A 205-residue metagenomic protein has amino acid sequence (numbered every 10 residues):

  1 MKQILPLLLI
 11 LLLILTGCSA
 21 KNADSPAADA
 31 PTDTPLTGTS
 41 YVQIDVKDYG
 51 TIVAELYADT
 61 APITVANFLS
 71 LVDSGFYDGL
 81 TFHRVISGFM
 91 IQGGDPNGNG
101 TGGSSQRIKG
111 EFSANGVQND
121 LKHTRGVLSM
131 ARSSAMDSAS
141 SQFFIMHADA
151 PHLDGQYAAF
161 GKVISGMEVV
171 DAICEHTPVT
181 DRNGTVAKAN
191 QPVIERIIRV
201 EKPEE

Functional and structural regions predicted by a protein language model:
K2-I10: Sec-dependent signal peptide recognition, specifically the positively charged N-region followed immediately by
L12, G17-E205: Cyclophilin-like peptidyl-prolyl cis-trans isomerases
